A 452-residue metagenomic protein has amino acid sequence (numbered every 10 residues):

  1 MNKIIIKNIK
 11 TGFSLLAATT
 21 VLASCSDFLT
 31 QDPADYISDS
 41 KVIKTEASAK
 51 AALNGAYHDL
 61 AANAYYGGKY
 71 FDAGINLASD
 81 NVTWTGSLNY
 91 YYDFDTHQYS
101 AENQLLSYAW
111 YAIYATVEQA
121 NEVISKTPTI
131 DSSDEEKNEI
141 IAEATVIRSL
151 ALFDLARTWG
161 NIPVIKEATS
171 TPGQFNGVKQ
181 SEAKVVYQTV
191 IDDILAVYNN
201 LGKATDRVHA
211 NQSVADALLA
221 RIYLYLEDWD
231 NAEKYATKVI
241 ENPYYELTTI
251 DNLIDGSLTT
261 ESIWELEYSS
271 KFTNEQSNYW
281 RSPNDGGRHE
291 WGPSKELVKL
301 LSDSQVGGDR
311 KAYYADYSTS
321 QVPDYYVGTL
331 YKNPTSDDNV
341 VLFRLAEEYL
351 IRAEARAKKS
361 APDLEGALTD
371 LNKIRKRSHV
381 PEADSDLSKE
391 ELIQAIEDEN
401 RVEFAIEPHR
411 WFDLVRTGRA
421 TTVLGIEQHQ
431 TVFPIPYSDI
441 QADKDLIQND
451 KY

Functional and structural regions predicted by a protein language model:
S24-C25, T189, E275-N278, G292-K295 (+1 more regions): Long, intrinsically disordered, low-complexity segments
C25-F71, A236, T422-Y452: Membrane-proximal, proline-rich intrinsically disordered regions
D39-S40, G67-G86, I162-I165, K203-N278 (+1 more regions): Short, surface-exposed recognition loops and adjoining beta-strand edges that mediate ligand/DNA contacts, enriched
K50, H58, N89-W159, E182 (+4 more regions): Conserved, well-structured interaction surfaces
N81, Y91, E233-L345, F433-Y437 (+1 more regions): Hydrophobic-face positions in mid-chain alpha helices that act as interaction patches
W229, P362-L364: TPR-repeat structural position
